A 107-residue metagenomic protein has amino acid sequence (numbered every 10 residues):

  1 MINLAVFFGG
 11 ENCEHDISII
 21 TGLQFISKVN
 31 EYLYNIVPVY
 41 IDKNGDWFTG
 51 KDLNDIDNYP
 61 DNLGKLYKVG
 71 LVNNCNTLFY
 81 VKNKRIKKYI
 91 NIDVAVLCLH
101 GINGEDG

Functional and structural regions predicted by a protein language model:
M1-G107: ATP-binding N-terminal substructure of ATP-dependent carboxylate-amine bond-forming enzymes
